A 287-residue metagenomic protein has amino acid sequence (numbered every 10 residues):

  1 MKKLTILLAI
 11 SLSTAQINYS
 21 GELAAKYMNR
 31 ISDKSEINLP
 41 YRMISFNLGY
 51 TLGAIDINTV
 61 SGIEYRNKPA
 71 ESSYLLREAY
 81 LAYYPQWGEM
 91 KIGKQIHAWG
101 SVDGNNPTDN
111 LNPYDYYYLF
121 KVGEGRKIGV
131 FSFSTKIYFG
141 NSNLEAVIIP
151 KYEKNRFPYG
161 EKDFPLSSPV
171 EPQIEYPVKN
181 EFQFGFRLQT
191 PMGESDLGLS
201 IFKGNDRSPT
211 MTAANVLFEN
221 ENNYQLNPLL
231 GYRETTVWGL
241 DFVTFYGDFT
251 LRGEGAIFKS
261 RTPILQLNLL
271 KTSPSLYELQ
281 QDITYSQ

Functional and structural regions predicted by a protein language model:
Q16-I31, Y50, I55-I57: Transmembrane beta-strand segments of Gram-negative outer membrane beta-barrel proteins
G21-Y27, T59-I63, I92-K94, A146-P150 (+2 more regions): Transmembrane beta-barrel strands of outer-membrane/channel proteins
K26-R30, E64-K68, H97-G100, K151-N155 (+2 more regions): Structural signature of outer-membrane beta-barrel domains
I31-Y41, P69-L75, D103-D109, F157-D163 (+2 more regions): Outer-membrane beta-barrel translocator domains and adjoining extracellular loop/strand segments of Gram-negative
E36-I44, S73-R77, K127-F131, N180-F184 (+3 more regions): Residues that define the transmembrane beta-barrel architecture of outer-membrane proteins
I44-Y50, E78-Y83, F133-I137, F186-T190 (+4 more regions): Residues on the lipid-exposed face of transmembrane beta-strands in outer-membrane beta-barrel proteins
T51-K162, T190-G193: Outer membrane beta-barrel
I201, T212-Q287: Outer-membrane beta-barrel pore domains
